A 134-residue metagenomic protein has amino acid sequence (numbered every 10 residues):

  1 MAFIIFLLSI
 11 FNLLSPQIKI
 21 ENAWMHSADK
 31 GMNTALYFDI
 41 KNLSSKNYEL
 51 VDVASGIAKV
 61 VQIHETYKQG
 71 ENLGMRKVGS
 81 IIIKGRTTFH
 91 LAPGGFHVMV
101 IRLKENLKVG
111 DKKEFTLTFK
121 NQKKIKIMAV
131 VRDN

Functional and structural regions predicted by a protein language model:
M1-F3: Bacterial N-terminal signal peptides that target proteins for export
I5-S15: Hydrophobic h-region of N-terminal signal peptides that target proteins for export in Gram-negative bacteria
Q17-N134: Compact, glycine-rich, soluble single-domain proteins
